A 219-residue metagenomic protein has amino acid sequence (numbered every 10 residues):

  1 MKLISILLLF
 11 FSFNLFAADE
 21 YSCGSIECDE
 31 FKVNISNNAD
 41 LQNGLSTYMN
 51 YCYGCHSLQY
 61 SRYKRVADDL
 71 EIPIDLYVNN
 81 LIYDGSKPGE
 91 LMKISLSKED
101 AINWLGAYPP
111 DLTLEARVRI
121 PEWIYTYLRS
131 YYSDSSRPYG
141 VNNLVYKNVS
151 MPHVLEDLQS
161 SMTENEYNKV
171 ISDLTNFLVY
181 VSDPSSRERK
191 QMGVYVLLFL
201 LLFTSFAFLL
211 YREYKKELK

Functional and structural regions predicted by a protein language model:
M1-L9: Sec-dependent signal peptide recognition, specifically the positively charged N-region followed immediately by
S12-A17: N-terminal signal peptide c-region/cleavage motif recognized by signal peptidases
E20-S46, S57-D68, S182-K190: Electrostatic cytochrome c docking/interface patches
Y48-Q59, L174: The canonical Cys-X-X-Cys-His
H56-S61, P152, E156: Detector for the c-type heme attachment site
E71-L144, V149-Y167: Electron-transfer interface patches adjacent to heme c in soluble/periplasmic c-type cytochromes and di-/multiheme
S160-Y195: Short, aromatic-rich amphipathic segments at membrane interfaces that lie adjacent to a transmembrane helix or signal
R189-M192, L200-K219: Juxtamembrane interface at the cytosolic side of transmembrane helices
